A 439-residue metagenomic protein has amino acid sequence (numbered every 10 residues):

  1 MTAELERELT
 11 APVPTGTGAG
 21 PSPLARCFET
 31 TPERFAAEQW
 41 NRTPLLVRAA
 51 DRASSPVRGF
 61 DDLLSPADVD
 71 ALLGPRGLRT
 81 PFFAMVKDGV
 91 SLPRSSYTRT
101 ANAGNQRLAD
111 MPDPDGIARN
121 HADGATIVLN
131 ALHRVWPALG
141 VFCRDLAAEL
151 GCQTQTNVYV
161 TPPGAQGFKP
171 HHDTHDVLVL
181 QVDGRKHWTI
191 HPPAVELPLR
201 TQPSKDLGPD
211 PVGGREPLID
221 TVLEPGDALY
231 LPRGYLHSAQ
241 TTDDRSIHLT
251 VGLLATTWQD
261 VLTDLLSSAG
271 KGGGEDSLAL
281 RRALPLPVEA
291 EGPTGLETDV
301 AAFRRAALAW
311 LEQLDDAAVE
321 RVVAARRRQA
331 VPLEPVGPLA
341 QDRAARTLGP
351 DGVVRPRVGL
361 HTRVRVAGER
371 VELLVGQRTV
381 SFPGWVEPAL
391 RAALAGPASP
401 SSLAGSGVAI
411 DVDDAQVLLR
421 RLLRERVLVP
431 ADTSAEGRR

Functional and structural regions predicted by a protein language model:
T2-E38, D51-D227, Y235-R282: Active-site region of the double-stranded beta-helix
T2-T17, T30, F35, R42 (+1 more regions): Long, charge-rich, low-complexity alpha-helical segments
A50-D51, T174, L374-T379: Secondary-structure transition/turn motif
L266-R346: C-terminal amphipathic alpha-helical segment
L311-L394, R420, P430-R439: Acidic, low-complexity/disordered tracts enriched in E/D and polar residues
